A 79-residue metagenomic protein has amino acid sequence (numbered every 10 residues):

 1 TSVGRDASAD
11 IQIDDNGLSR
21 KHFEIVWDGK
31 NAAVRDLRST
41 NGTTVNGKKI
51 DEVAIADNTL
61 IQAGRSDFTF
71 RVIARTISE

Functional and structural regions predicted by a protein language model:
T1-D67: Forkhead-associated
R65-E79: Regulatory inter-domain linker segments that are low-complexity and enriched for serine/threonine/proline
